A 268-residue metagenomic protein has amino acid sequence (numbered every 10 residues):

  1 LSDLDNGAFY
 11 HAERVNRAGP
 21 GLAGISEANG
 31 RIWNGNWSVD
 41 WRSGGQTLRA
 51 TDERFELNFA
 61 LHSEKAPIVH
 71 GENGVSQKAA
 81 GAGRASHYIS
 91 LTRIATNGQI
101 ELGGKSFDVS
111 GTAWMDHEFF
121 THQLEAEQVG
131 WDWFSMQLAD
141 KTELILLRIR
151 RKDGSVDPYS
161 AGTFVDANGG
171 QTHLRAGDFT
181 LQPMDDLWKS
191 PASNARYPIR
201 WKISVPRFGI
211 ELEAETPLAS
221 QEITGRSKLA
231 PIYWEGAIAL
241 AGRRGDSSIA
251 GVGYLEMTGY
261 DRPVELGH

Functional and structural regions predicted by a protein language model:
L1-H268: Structured soluble/peripheral alpha/beta segments that form catalytic or ligand/cofactor-binding pockets
